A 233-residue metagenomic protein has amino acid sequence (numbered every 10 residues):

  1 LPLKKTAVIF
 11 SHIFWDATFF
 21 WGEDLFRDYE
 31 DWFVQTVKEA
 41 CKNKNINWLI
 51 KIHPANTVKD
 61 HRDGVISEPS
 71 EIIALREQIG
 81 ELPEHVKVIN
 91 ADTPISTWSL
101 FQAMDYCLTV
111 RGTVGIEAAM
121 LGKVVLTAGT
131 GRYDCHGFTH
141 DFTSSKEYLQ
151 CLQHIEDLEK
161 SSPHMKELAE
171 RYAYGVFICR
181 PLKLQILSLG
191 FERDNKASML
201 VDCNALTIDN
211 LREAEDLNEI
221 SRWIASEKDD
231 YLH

Functional and structural regions predicted by a protein language model:
L1-L3, K146-H233: C-terminal amphipathic helix plus adjacent low-complexity, charged tail appended to glycosyltransferase catalytic
L1-L75: Conserved catalytic-core segment of nucleotide-activated headgroup transferases in glycan assembly
P2, E84, Q102: Structured loop/turn residues at beta-strand edges in well-structured enzyme cores
F14-F19, A55-D60, I95-W98, G115-E117 (+2 more regions): Flexible loop/turn segments at secondary-structure boundaries
N43, E81-P83, M120: Short, well-ordered coil/turn elements that cap or connect secondary structure elements
P69-A91: Nucleotide-activated donor-binding/catalytic signature segment of Leloir-type glycosyltransferases, i.e., the conserved
K87-I89, T139-C151: Short acidic-hydrophobic, aromatic-tinged amphipathic segments that line or gate anion-handling sites
D92-H140: A donor-sugar binding/catalytic signature common to diverse glycosyltransferases and related nucleotide-sugar
